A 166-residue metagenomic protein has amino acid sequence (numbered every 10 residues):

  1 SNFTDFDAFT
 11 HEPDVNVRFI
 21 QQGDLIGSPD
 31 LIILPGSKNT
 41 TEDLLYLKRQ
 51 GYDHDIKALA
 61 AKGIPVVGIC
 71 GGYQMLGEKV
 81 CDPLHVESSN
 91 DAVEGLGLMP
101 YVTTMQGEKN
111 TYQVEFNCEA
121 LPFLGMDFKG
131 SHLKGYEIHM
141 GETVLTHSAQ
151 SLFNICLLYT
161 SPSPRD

Functional and structural regions predicted by a protein language model:
S1: Short, surface-exposed ligand-recognition loops at beta-strand->loop->(often short) alpha-helix junctions that present
T4-K62: Phosphate-binding active sites in nucleotide-utilizing proteins
Q22, P35-S37, G71, Y101 (+1 more regions): Fold-independent oxyanion-binding glycine-rich loops and adjacent beta-strand/coil segments at enzyme active sites
G23-S28, T104-M105, T143-V144: A short acidic, often aromatic-flanked loop/helix-cap motif at beta-alpha or helix-coil junctions that lines enzyme
P29, V93, T111-Q113, G130-I138 (+2 more regions): Active-site lining segments that contact anionic ligands and/or coordinate catalytic metals
K38-L124, K129-H132: Cysteine-nucleophile active-site neighborhood
L152-L158: Low-complexity, glycine/alanine/valine/leucine- and proline-rich hydrophobic stretches
Y159-D166: Conserved small/polar residues in nucleotide/adenosyl-binding loops
